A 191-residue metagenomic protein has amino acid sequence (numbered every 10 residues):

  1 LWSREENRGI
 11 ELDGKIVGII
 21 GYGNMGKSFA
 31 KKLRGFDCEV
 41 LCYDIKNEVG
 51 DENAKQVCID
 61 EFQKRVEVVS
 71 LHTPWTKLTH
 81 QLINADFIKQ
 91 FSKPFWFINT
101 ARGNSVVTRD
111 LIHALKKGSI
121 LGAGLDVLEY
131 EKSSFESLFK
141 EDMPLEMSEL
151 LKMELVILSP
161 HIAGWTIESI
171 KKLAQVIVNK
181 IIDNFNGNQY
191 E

Functional and structural regions predicted by a protein language model:
L1-R8, G187: A charged, well-structured terminal subsegment
S3, E11, T76, P144-S148 (+1 more regions): Alpha-helix initiation/capping motif
E5-K93: Rossmann-like dinucleotide/phosphate-binding beta-alpha-beta segment
I45-K46, P74-T76, A101-G103, L128-Y130: Histidine- and/or cysteine-centered catalytic micro-motif in compact active-site loops
P94, R102-E191: Rossmann-like dinucleotide-binding domain for NAD(H)/NADP(H)
I98: Glycine-rich nucleotide-phosphate-binding loops and adjacent flexible coil segments
